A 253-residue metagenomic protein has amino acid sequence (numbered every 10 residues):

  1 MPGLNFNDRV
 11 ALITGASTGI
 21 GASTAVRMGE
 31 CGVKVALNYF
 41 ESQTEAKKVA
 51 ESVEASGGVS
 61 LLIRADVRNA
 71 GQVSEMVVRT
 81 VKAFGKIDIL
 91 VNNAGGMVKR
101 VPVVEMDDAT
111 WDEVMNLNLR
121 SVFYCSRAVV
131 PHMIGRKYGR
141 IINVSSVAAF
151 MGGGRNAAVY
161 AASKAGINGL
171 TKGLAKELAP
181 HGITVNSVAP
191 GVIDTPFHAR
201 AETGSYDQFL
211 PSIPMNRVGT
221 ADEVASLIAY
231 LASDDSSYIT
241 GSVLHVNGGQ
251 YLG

Functional and structural regions predicted by a protein language model:
V10, S17-T18: Conserved glycine-rich cofactor-binding loop
Q43-T44, R64-M76, D108, A221-E223: The beta1-alpha1 cofactor-binding region of Rossmann-like NAD(H)/NADP(H)-dependent oxidoreductases
V101-V103, D107-M115, I141, F209: Substrate-binding pocket helix/loop in short-chain dehydrogenase/reductase
S126, S163, T171: Active-site helix of classical SDR
P131, K176-P180, S237: Alpha-helical segment proximal to the catalytic Tyr-Lys
S146: Residue(s) in the substrate-gating loop at a strand-loop-helix junction that position the organic substrate next
A179, T184, I239-G241, N247: Short, small/polar-rich loop/turn modules that mediate ligand/substrate recognition or access, typified
